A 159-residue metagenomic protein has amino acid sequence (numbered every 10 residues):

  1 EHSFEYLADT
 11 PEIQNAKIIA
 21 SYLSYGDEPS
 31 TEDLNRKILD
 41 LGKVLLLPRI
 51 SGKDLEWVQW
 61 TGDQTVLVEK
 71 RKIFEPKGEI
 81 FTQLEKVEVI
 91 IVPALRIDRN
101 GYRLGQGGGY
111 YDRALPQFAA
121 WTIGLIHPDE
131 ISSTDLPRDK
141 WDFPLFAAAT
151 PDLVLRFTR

Functional and structural regions predicted by a protein language model:
E1-E85: N-terminal active-site beta-alpha-beta segment that forms phosphate/nucleotide-binding and substrate-recognition loops
I19, I90-I91: Receiver (REC) domain switch-region micro-motif
L23, A94, D152: Glycine-rich, N-terminal phosphate-binding loop of Rossmann-like dinucleotide-binding domains
Y25-D27, L95-R99: Short glycine-rich anion-binding loops that position phosphate/pyrophosphate groups of nucleotides and phosphorylated
F74-P76, P93-R96: A structured binding-face within diverse protein domains that lines the active/interaction site
E85-I90, D98-Y102, D112-R159: Surface-exposed, charge/polar-rich loops and edge strands
